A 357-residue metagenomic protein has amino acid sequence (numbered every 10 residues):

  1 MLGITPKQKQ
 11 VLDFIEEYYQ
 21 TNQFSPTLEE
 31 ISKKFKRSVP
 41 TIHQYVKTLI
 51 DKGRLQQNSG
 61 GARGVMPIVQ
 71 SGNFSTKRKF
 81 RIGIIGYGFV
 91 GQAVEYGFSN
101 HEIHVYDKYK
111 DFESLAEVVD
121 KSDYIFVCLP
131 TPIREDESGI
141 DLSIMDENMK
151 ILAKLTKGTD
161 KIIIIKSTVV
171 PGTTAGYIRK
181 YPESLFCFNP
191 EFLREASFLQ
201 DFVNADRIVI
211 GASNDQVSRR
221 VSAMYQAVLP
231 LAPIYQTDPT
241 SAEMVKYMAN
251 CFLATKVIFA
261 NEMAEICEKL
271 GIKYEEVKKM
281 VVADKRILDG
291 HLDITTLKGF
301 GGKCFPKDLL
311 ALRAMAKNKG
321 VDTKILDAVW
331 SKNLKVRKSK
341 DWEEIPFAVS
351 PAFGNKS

Functional and structural regions predicted by a protein language model:
T5, G60-T76: Short, cationic-aromatic polyanion-contact patches
S25-F35: A short alpha-helical element within helix-turn-helix/winged-helix DNA-binding domains across DNA-binding proteins
P40: Key DNA-contact positions within bacterial/archaeal DNA-binding proteins
D51-N58, I287-D289: A short, conserved structural fragment
S75-D120: NAD(P)+-binding Rossmann beta1-loop-alpha1 motif at the extreme N-terminus of oxidoreductases
S75-K79, E268-S357: NAD(P)-dependent Rossmann-like dehydrogenase/reductase catalytic/cofactor-binding core
Y124, I133-S197: Rossmann-like NAD(P)(H) cofactor-binding subdomain of soluble oxidoreductases
I178-C187, R194, F198-D289, M315-D322 (+2 more regions): Internal alpha-helical scaffold of NAD(P)-dependent oxidoreductase catalytic cores
